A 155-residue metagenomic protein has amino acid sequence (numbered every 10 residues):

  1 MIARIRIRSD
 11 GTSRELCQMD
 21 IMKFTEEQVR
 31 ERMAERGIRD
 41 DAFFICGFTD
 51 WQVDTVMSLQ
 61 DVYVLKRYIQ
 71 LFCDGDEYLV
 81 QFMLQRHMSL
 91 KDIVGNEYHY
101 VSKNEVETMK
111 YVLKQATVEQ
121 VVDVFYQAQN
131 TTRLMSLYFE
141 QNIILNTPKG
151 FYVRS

Functional and structural regions predicted by a protein language model:
M1-Q28, F151-S155: Short, extreme N-terminal segment that most often corresponds to the first beta-strand
A3, S13, T49, I93-N96 (+1 more regions): Generic preference for well-ordered secondary structure
R4-I5, T117-S155: Acidic, proline/glycine-rich low-complexity IDRs
T12, I38-R39, N146: A generic structural signal for short, non-catalytic loop/turn and secondary-structure boundary residues
D20, V56, Q60-Y63, Y100 (+2 more regions): Alpha-helix boundary/N-cap detector
M22-F24, A34, V64-L71, S136-G150: A composition-driven signal for long, intrinsically disordered, charge-rich low-complexity tracts
E27-L90: Structured domain cores in non-transmembrane regions
V80-S136: Amphipathic protein-protein interaction modules
